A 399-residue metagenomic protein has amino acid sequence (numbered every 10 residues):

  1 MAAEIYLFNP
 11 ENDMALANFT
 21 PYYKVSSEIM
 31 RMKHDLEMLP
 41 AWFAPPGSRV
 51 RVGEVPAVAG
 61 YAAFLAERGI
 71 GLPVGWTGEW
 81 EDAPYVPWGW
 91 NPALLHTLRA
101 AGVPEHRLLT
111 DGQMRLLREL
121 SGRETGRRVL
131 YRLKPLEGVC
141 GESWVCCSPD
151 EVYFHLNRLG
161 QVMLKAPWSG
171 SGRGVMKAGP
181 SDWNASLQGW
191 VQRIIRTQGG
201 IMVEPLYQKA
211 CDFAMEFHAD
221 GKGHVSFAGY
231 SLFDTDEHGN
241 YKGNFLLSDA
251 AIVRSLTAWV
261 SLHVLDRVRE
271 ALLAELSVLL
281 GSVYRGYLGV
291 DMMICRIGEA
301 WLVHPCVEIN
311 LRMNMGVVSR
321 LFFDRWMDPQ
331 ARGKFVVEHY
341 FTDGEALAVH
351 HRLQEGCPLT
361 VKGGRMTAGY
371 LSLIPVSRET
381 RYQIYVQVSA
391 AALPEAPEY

Functional and structural regions predicted by a protein language model:
M1-F43: N-terminal-proximal low-complexity accessory segments that begin disordered and transition into the first
I29-F43, R51-F154: Conserved N-proximal alpha/beta basic substrate-recognition cap immediately N-terminal to, or forming the N-lobe
E142-S143, V162-L187, A214, G239-L256: Glycine-rich phosphate-binding loop of ATP-grasp-fold ATP-dependent ligases
G160, S186-K242, I294-C306: Phosphate-binding site of ATP-dependent enzymes
L164, M215, V290, V307 (+1 more regions): Active-site flanking residues adjacent to catalytic metal/cofactor-binding acidic residues
Q198, F227, N240-W301, Y340-R365: A long amphipathic alpha-helix within ATP-dependent nucleotide-binding catalytic cores
F217-L272, N310-V337: ATP-dependent carboxylate/phosphate-activation module, predominantly the ATP-grasp catalytic core and closely related
M327-Y399: Peripheral (often C-terminal) accessory segments that flank ATP-dependent C-N-forming ligase machineries
